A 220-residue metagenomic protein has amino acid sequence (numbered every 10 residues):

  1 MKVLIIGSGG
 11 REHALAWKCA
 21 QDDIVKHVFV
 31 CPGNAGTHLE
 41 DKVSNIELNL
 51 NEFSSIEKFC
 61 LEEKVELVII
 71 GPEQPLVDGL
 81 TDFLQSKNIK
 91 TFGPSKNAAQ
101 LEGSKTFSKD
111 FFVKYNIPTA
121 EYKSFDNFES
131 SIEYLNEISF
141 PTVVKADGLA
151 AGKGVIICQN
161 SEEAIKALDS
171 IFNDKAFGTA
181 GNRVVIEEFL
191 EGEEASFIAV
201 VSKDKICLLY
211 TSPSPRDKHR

Functional and structural regions predicted by a protein language model:
M1-K96: ATP-binding N-terminal substructure of ATP-dependent carboxylate-amine bond-forming enzymes
Q21, H38-L39, K114-N116, L135-I138 (+4 more regions): Solvent-exposed alpha-helices and their adjacent loops that cap or buttress functional pockets in soluble metabolic
V30-C31, I69-I70, T91-P94, E121-S124 (+4 more regions): General beta-strand structural signal in soluble alpha/beta enzymes
N49-E52, S104, N127-F128, N160: Acidic/polar helix N-cap motif
L67, P118-A120, P141-V143, Q159-S196: Conserved ATP-binding module of the ATP-grasp superfamily
F92-G154: A conserved helix-loop-beta module that forms one wall/lid of the active-site cleft in ATP-utilizing catalytic domains
F125, V155-N160, V200-S202: Short beta-strand-to-turn element immediately C-terminal to the catalytic PLP-Schiff-base lysine in fold type I
Y210-R220: Single conserved hydrophobic/aromatic residue that forms the stacking wall/gate of nucleotide- or nucleobase-binding
